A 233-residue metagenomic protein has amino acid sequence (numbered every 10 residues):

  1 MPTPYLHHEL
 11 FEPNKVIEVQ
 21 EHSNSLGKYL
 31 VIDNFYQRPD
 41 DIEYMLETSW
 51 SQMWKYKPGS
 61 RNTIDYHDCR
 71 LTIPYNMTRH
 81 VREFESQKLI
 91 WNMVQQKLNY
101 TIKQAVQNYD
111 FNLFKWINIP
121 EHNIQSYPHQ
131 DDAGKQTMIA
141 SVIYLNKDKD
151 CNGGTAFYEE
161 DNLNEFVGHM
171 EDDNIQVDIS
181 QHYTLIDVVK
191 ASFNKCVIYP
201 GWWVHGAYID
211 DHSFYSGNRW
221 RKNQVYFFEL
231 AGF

Functional and structural regions predicted by a protein language model:
P2-D110, N123-Q125, G154: Non-heme Fe(II)/2-oxoglutarate
H8-K15, N34, C69, F111 (+5 more regions): Short linear motifs in intrinsically disordered/low-complexity regions
I32, F114, Y226-L230: Short beta-strand element of the conserved SAM-dependent methyltransferase core
R61, R70, R79, K115 (+2 more regions): Basic side chains
Y109-N118: A short glycine-rich, His/Asp/Glu-containing loop-to-beta-strand
I119-F233: Catalytic core of non-heme Fe(II) oxygenases with the double-stranded beta-helix
